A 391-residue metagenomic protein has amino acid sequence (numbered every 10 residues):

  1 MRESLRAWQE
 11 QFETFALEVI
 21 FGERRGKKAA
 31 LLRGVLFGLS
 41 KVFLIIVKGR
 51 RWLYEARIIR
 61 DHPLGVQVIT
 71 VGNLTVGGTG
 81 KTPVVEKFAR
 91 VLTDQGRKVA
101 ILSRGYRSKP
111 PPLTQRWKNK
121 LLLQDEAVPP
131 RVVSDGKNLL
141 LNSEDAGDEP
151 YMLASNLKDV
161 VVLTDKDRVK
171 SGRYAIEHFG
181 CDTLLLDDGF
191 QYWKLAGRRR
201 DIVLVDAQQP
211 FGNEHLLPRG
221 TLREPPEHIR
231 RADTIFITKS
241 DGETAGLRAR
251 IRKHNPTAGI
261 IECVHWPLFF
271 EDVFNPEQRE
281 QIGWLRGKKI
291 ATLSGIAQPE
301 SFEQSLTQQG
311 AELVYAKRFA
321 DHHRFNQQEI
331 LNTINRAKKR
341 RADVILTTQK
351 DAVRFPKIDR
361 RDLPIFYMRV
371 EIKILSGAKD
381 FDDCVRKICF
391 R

Functional and structural regions predicted by a protein language model:
W8-Q67: A transmembrane-helix-recognition feature enriched in membrane-embedded lipid enzymes and envelope glyco-/phospholipid
V42, T82, L153, D187 (+3 more regions): Residue-level signal for inorganic ion chemistry
T70-F88: Glycine-rich phosphate-binding P-loop
K87-V160: N-terminal phosphate/diphosphate-binding loop that engages ATP/GTP or pyrophosphate donors across diverse enzyme folds
M152-A196: Phosphate-binding/switch loop-helix module in NTP-utilizing enzymes
Y174-E177, G189-W284, A291, E303 (+2 more regions): Conserved catalytic-core segment of NTP-binding enzymes
F211, W266-F270, F319-R324, D362-R391: Short, flexible loop segments at boundaries between secondary-structure elements
E271, N275-P276, G283-Q327, R386 (+1 more regions): Redox- and metal-dependent alpha/beta enzyme cores, enriched for Fe-S-associated oxidoreductases and cofactor-handling
